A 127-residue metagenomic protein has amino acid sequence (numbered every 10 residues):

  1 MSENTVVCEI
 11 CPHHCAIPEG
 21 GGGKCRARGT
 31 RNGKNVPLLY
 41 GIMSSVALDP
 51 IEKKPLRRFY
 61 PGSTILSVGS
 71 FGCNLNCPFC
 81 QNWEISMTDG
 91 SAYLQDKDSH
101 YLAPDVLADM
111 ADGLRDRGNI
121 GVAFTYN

Functional and structural regions predicted by a protein language model:
M1-V6, I10-H13, N32, P37-I42: Cysteine-centered metal-binding/redox modules
V6-R28, F71-W83: Local cysteine-cluster metal-coordination motifs and their immediate loop/turn environment, predominantly Fe-S cluster
T30-N127: Conserved Radical SAM active-site core
